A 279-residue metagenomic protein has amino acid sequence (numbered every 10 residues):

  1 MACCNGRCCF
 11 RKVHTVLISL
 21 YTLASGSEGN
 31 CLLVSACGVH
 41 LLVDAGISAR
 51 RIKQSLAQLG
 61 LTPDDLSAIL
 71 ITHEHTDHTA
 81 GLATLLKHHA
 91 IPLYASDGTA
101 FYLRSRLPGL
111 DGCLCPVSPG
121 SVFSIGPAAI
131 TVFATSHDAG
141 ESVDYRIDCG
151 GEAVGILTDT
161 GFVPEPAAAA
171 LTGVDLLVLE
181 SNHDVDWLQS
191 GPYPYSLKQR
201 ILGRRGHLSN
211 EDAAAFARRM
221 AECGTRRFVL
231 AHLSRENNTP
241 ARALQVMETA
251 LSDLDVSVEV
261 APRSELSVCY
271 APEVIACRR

Functional and structural regions predicted by a protein language model:
C4, C9-L59, V143-T158, L176: Conserved beta-strand hairpin/beta-sheet module of binuclear metal-dependent hydrolase folds, prominently
Y21-C31, T72-L82, R104, I130-V132: Structured catalytic core of nucleotide-sugar glycosyltransferases
V43-G46, L66-E74, Y94-D97, G155-T158 (+3 more regions): Active-site neighborhood of phospho(di)ester-bond hydrolases with catalytic His/Asp-centered motifs
R50-A95, D175: Active-site metal-binding motif and surrounding structural segment of the metallo-beta-lactamase
T76-T79, A100-Y102, A139-G140, F162-E165 (+2 more regions): Active-site environment of divalent metal-dependent phosphoester hydrolases
A80-H89, R104-R106, N238-Q245: Metal-dependent catalytic neighborhoods of phosphoester/phosphodiester hydrolases
D97-D144, D148-G151: Metallo-beta-lactamase
E165-P262: Cap/insert and terminal regions of metallo-dependent hydrolase folds
